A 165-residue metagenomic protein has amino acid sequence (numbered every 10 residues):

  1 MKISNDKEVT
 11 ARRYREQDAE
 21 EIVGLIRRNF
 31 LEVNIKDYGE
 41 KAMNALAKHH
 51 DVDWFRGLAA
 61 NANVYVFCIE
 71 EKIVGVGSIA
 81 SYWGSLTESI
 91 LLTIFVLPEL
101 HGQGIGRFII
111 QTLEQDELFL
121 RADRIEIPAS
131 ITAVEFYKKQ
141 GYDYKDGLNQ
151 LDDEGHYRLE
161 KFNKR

Functional and structural regions predicted by a protein language model:
M1-E20, N163-R165: Conserved N-terminal entry element of GNAT/NAT acetyltransferase domains
N5, N61, S85, I90 (+2 more regions): Exposed loop/turn and edge beta-strand positions of beta-sandwich/beta-sheet ligand-binding modules
R13-Q17, G24-P98, I110-T112: Acetyl-CoA-dependent GNAT
C68-E70, K161-K164: Active-site beta-strand termini and strand-to-loop segments that position acidic
V96, G102-Q115, K139: Conserved acetyl-CoA-binding loop-helix of GNAT-fold acetyltransferases
I110, E117-S130: Conserved GNAT acetyl-CoA-binding A-motif
E126-P128, D143-E160: Conserved catalytic-core motifs of GNAT/GCN5-like acyltransferases
